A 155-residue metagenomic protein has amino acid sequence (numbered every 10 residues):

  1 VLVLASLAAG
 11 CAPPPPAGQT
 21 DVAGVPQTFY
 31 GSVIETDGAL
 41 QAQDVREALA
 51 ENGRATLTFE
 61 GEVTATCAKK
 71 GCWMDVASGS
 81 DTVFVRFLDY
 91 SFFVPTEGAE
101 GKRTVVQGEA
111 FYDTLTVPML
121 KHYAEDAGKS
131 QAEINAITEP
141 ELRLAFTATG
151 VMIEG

Functional and structural regions predicted by a protein language model:
V1-A9: Sec-dependent bacterial lipoprotein signal peptides
C11-G155: OB-fold and OB-like single-stranded nucleic-acid-recognition modules and their adjacent interaction interfaces
